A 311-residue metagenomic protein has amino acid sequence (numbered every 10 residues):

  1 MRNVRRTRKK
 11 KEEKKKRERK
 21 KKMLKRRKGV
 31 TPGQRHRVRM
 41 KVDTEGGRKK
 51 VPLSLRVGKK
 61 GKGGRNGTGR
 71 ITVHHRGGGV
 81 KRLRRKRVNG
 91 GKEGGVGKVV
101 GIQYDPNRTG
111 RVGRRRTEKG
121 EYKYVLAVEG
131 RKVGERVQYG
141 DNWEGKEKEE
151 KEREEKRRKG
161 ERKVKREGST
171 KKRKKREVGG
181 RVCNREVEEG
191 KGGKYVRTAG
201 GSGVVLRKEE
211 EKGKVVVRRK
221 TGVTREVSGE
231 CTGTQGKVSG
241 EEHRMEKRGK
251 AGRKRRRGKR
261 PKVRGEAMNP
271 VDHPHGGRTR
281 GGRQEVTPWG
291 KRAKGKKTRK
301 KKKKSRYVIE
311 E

Functional and structural regions predicted by a protein language model:
R2-K9, R19-G110, E129-E311: Basic, glycine/proline-rich low-complexity segments that contact nucleic acids
K119-Y122, V223: A generic structural motif
Y124-A127: A short, conserved beta-strand element enriched in hydrophobic/aromatic residues
